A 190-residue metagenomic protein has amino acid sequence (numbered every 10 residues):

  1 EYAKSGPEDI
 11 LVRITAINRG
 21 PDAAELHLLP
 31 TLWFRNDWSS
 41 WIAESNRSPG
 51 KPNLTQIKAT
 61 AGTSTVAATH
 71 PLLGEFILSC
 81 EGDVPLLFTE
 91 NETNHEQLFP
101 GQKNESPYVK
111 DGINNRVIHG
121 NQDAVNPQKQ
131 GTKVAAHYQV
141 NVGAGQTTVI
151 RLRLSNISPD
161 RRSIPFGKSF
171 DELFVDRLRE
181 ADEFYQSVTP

Functional and structural regions predicted by a protein language model:
E1-E8, G112-A136: Extended, loop-rich substrate-binding clefts of extracytoplasmic carbohydrate-active enzymes
Y2-K4, N18, V140: Extracellular and analogous surface-interaction loops
P7-L11, A16-K110, N115, K168-P190: Polysaccharide-binding surfaces and accessory modules of carbohydrate-active proteins
V12, L28, A136-Y138, I150: Hydrophobic residues positioned within well-ordered beta-strands of beta-sheet architectures
A23, K133-H137, T147-V149: Active-site lining segments that contact anionic ligands and/or coordinate catalytic metals
Q128, I164, F174-V175: Alpha-helical interaction segments
V140-N156: Short Pro-Gly-centered flexible turn/kink motifs
N156-G167: Short, Lys/Arg- and Gly-enriched loop/turn segments at beta-strand edges
